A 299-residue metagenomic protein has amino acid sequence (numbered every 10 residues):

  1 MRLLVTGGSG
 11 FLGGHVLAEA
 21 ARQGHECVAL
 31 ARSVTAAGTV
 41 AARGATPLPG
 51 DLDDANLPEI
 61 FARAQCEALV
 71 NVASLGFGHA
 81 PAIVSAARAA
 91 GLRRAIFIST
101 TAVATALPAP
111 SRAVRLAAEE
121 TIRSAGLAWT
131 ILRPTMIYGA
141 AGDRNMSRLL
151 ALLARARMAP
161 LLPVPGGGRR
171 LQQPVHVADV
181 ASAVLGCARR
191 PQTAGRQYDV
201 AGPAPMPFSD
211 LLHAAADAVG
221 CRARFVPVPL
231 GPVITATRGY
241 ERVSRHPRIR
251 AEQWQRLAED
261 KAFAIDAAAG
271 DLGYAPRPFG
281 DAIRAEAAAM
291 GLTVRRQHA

Functional and structural regions predicted by a protein language model:
L3-Q23: N-terminal Rossmann NAD(P)H-binding glycine-rich loop of SDR-like oxidoreductase domains
A42-D54, S74: Rossmann-fold cofactor-recognition segment
R63-F97, A106-S124: NAD(P)-cofactor binding segment of oxidoreductase domains
F77-G78, T101-S111, I137-M146: Conserved catalytic-site region of short-chain dehydrogenase/reductase
E120-A140: Conserved beta-loop-beta element that borders a ligand/cofactor-binding pocket
T135-G142, G166-V177, G202-A204: Glycine-rich "substrate-gating" loop/helix at the edge of Rossmann-like oxidoreductase active sites
A151-V175, D179, A183-C187, P191-A194: A conserved pocket-lining segment of Rossmann-fold NAD(P)-dependent short-chain dehydrogenase/reductase
G186-I249, I265, G270-A299: Mid/C-terminal beta-alpha module of Rossmann-like enzyme folds, strongest in SDR-family dehydrogenases/epimerases
